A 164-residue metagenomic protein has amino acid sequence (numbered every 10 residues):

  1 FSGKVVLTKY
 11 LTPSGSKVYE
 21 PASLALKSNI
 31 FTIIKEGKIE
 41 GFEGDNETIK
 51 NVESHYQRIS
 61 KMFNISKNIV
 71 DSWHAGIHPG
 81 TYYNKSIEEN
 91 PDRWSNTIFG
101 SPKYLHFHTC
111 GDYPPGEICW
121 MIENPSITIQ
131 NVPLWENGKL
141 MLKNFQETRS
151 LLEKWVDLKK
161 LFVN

Functional and structural regions predicted by a protein language model:
F1-N164: Metal/cofactor-centered catalytic core regions of large enzymes
